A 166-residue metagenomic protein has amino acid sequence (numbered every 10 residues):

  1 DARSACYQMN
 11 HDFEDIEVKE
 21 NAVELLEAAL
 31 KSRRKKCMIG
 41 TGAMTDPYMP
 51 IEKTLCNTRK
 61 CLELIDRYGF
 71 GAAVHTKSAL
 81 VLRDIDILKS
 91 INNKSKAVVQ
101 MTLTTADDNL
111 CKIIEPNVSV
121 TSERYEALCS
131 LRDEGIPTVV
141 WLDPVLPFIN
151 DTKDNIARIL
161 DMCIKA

Functional and structural regions predicted by a protein language model:
D1-Q100, T104-K112, Y125: Conserved Radical SAM active-site core
T54, V120, T152: Charged, low-complexity surface patches
C61, D84-I87, A127, W141-V145 (+1 more regions): Short, hydrophobic/aromatic alpha-helical segments in well-folded domains
L64-F70, E126-T138, A166: A structural motif corresponding to the C-terminal end of an alpha-helix and its immediate exit/capping segment
I91-N93, V118, A157-I159: Short, hinge-like loop/turn segments at secondary-structure boundaries
A106-D108, I114-N117, S130-T152: Conserved strand-turn element in the central/C-terminal portion of the radical SAM core barrel that lines
V120-E126: Active-site glycine-rich loop that binds ribose-phosphate moieties when present
N150-K165: Catalytic cores of alpha/beta
